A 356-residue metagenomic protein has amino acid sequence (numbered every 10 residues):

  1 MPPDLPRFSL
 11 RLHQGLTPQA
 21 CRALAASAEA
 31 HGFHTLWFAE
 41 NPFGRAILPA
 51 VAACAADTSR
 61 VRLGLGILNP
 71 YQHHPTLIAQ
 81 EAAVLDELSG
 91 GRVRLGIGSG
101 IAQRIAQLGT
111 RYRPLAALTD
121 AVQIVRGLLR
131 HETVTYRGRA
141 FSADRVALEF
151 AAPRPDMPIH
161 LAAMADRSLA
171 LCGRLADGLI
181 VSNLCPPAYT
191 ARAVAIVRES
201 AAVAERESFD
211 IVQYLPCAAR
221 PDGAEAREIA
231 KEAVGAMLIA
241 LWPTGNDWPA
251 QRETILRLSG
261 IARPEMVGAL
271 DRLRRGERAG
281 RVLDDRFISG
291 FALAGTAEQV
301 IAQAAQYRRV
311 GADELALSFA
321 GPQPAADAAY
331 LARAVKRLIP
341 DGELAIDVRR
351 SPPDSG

Functional and structural regions predicted by a protein language model:
M1-L65, M157, V348-R350: N-terminal beta1-alpha1-beta2 module of alpha/beta enzyme domains
P2, R111-L148, T190, E199-R309 (+2 more regions): An alpha-helical appendage that flanks or caps ligand/catalytic pockets
P6-L12, L36-F38, L63-G66, V93-I97 (+4 more regions): Hydrophobic faces of well-ordered beta-strands that scaffold small-molecule active sites in alpha/beta enzyme cores
P6-Q19, L68-T76, P153-M164, C217-R220 (+1 more regions): Active-site mouth loops of central-metabolism enzymes
L16-A28, I78-E81, L161-L171, A230-A233 (+1 more regions): Short, acidic/polar
A28, G32, C54, L85 (+5 more regions): Conserved, mostly hydrophobic/aromatic
T35-D57, N69, I101, I105 (+2 more regions): Glycine-rich, proline-tolerant flexible connector loops at the mouths of alpha/beta enzymes
R45-L68, Q72, A121-I124, L128 (+2 more regions): Alpha-helix-loop-beta-strand connector modules within alpha/beta enzyme cores
